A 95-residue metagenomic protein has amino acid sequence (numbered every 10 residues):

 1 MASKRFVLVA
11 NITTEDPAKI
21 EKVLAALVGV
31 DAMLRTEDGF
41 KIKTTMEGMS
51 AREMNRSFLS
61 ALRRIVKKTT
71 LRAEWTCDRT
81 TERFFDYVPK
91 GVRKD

Functional and structural regions predicted by a protein language model:
M1-D95: Long, contiguous binding/interaction regions
